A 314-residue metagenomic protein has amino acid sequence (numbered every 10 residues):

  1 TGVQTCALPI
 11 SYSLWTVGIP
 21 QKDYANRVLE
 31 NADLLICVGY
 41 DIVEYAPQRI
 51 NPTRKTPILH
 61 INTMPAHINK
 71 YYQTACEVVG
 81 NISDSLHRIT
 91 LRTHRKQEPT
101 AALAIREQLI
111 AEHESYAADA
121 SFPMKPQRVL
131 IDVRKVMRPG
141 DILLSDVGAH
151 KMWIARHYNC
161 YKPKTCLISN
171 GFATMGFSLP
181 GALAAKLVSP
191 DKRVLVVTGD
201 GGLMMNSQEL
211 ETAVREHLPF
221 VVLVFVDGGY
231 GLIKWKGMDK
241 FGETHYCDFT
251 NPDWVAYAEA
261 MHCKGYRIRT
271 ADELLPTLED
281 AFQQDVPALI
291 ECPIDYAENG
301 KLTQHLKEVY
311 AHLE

Functional and structural regions predicted by a protein language model:
T1-L8: Short, small-residue-biased leader/transition segments that mark boundaries at the very start of proteins
L14, L29, N69-Y71, E77-V79 (+2 more regions): Thiamine diphosphate
G18-I68, F249: Phosphate/diphosphate-binding loops
L34, I142, R193-L195: Structural motif
C37, H60, S145, V196 (+1 more regions): Structural beta-sheet core signal
R95-L109, F122, L289: Flexible, glycine/charged-enriched surface loops at secondary-structure junctions
E107-A185, D191: Active-site diphosphate/adenylate-binding microenvironment
